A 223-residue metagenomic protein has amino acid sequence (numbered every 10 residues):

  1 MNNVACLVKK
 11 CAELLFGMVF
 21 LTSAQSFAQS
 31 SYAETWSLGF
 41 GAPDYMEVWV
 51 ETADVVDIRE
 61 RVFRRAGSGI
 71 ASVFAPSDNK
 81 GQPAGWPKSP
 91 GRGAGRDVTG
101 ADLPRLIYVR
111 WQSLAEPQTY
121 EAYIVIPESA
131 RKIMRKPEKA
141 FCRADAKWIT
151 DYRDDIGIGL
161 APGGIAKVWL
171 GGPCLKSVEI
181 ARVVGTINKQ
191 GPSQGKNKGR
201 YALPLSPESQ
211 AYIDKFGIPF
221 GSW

Functional and structural regions predicted by a protein language model:
N2, K9, A24-K80, W223: Sec-type signal peptide cleavage vicinity
A12-S23: Bacterial N-terminal signal peptides
S30-Y32, T99-L103, E116, T150-Y152: Solvent-exposed loop and beta-edge segments used for protein-protein assembly and interaction
I58-A115: Tryptophan-paired
L106-R110, Y123, G157: Beta-strand secondary-structure signal
T119-V125: Edge beta-strands of extracellular beta-sandwich domains
M134-P204, E208: Compositionally biased low-complexity segments at domain edges in trafficked proteins and select soluble regulators
L203-W223: Short, low-complexity, Pro/Ser/Thr/Gly-rich segments in the mature regions of secreted, periplasmic
